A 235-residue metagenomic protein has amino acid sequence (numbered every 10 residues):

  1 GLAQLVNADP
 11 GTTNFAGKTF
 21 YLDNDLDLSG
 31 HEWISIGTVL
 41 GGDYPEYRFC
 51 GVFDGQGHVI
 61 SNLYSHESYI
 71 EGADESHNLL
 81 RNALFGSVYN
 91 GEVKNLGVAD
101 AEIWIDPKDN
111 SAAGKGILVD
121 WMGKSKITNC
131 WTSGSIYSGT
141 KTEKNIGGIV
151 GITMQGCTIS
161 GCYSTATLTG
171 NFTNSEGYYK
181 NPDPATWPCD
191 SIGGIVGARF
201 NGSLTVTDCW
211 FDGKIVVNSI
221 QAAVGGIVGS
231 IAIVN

Functional and structural regions predicted by a protein language model:
G1-N235: Surface-exposed repetitive/solenoidal architectures
